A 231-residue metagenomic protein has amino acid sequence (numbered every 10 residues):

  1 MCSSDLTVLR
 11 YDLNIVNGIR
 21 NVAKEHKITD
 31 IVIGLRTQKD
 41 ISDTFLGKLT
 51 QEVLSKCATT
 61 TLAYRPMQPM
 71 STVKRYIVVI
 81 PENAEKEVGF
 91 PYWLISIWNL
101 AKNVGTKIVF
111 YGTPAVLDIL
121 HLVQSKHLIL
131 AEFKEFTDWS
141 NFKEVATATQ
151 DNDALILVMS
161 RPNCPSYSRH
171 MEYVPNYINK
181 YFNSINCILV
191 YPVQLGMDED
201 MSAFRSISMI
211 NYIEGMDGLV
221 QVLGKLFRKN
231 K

Functional and structural regions predicted by a protein language model:
M1-S3: Short, small-residue-biased leader/transition segments that mark boundaries at the very start of proteins
L9-R20, P114, L130-A148: A short, well-structured beta->alpha microelement
V22-T72, Q150-K231: Gly/Ser-rich helix-loop-strand patches that form or flank binding pockets for ribonucleotide-derived cofactors
T61, Q68-M70, I77-V79, T113-A115: Extended, charge-rich low-complexity regions and/or helical-solenoid scaffolds
R75, G105-I108, N186: Residues at the starts of beta-strands that form the adenosine-phosphate
P81-L130: Redox- and metal-dependent alpha/beta enzyme cores, enriched for Fe-S-associated oxidoreductases and cofactor-handling
L122-F136, S206-L219: Acidic, Ser/Thr-rich peripheral helices and adjacent loops at domain boundaries
